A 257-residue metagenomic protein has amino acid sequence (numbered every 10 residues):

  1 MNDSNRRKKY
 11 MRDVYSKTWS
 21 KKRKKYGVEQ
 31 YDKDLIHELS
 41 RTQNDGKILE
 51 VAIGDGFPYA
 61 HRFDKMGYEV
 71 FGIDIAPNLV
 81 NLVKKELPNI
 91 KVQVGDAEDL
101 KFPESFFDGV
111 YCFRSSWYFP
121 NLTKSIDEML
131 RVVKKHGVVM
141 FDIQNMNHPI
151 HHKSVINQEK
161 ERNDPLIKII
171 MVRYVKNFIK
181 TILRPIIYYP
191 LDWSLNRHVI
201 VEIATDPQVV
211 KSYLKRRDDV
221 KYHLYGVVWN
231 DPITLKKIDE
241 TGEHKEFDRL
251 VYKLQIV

Functional and structural regions predicted by a protein language model:
M1-Q43, P58-Y59, E246-F247: Conserved class I S-adenosyl-L-methionine
D45-G54: Conserved class I S-adenosyl-L-methionine
D55-D99: Class I SAM-dependent methyltransferase SAM/SAH-binding core
Y111: A conserved beta-strand element that flanks and buttresses the S-adenosyl-L-methionine
R114-S115: Short catalytic micro-motifs in class I SAM-dependent methyltransferases
T123-K135: A short glycine-rich, Lys/Arg-flanked "PGG" loop and its adjoining helix->strand segment in the class I
M140-N177: Conserved class I S-adenosyl-L-methionine
N147, D192-V209: Acceptor-substrate binding/catalytic loop of class I
